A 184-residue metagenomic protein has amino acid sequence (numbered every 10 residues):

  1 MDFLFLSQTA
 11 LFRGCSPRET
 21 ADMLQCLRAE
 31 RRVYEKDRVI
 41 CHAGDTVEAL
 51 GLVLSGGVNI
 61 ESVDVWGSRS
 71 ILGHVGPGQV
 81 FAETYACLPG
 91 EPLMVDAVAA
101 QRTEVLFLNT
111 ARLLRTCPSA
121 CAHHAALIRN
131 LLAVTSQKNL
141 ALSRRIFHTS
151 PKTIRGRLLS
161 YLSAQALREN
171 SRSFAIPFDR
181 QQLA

Functional and structural regions predicted by a protein language model:
M1-K36, Y85-L88: Cyclic nucleotide-binding regulatory module and flanking cytosolic helices
L27, G73-R129: Cyclic-nucleotide recognition modules
D37, E48-E61, G76-Q79: Glycine- and acidic-residue-biased ligand/ion/polar-headgroup-sensing regions
V39-D45: Short phosphate-coordinating micro-motif centered on Lys-Gly-acidic
V65-L72: Short alpha-helix-to-loop micro-motif enriched in aromatics/charged/Gly
M94-V95, R115-A122, A141-S150, L167-S171: Short helix-to-loop capping/linker segments positioned immediately adjacent to catalytic or ligand/cofactor-binding
A126-I146: Long, low-complexity, charged/polar intrinsically disordered regions in eukaryotic proteins
I154-R157, Y161-A184: Phosphate-/nucleic-acid-contacting segments
